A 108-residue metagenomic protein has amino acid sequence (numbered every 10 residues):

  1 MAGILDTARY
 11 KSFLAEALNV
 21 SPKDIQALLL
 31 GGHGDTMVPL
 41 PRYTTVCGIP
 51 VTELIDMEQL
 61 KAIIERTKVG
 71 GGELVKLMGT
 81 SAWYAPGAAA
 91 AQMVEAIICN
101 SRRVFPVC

Functional and structural regions predicted by a protein language model:
M1-K11: Rossmann-like NAD(P)(H) cofactor-binding subdomain of soluble oxidoreductases
A15-C108: Long, compositionally biased stretches enriched for glycine and/or charged residues
